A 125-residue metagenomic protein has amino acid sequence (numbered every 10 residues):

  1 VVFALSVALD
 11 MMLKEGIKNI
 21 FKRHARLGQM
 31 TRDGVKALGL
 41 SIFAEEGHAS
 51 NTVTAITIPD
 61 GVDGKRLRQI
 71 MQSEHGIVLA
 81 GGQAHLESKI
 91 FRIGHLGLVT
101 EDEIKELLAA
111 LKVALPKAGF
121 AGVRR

Functional and structural regions predicted by a protein language model:
V1-Q29: Structural signature of PLP-dependent enzymes
M11-I17, D33-A44, D60, G64-K65: PLP-dependent aminotransferase class I/II
M12, V53-A55, R92-G97: Short glycine-rich or small-residue beta-strand-to-loop segments that form or flank ligand, phosphate, metal/Fe-S
G16-R23, A37-E46, G82-Q83, G119-R125: Flexible, glycine/charged-enriched surface loops at secondary-structure junctions
A25, S41-E74: Conserved PLP-binding catalytic core of the aspartate aminotransferase-like
Q72-L79, K112-A118: A common structural junction motif
H75-K89: Short glycine/proline-rich, acidic loop/turn segments that cap or connect secondary-structure elements
H85, K89-R125: PLP-dependent enzyme catalytic core of the Aspartate aminotransferase-like
